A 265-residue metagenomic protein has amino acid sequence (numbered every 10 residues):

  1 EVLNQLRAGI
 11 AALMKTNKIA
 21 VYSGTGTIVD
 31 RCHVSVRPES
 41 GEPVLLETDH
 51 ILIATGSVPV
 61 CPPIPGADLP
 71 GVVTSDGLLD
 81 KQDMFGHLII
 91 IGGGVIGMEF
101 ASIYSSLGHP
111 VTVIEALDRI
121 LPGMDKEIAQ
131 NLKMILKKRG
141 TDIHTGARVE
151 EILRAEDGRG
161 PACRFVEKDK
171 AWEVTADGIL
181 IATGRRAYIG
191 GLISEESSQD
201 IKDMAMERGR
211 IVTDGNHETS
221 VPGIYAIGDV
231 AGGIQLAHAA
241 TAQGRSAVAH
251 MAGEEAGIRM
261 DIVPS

Functional and structural regions predicted by a protein language model:
E1-H50, I143, E150-P161: Feature captures the FAD/FMN-dependent oxidoreductase FAD-binding
V2-A11, L79-D80, F85-I89, V95-A171 (+2 more regions): Rossmann-like dinucleotide-binding cores of NAD(P)H-dependent redox enzymes
S23, R31, T48, L69 (+4 more regions): Phosphate-coordination loops involved in phosphoryl transfer and adenosine-cofactor binding
D30-C32, V36-P62, G71, S75 (+1 more regions): Glycine-rich active-site/cofactor-binding loop and its immediate structural neighborhood
P38, G56-S57, E167, L180 (+1 more regions): Short glycine-/small-residue-rich Rossmann-like dinucleotide-binding loops
G41-H50, D169-G178, S220: Core beta-strand elements of the Rossmann-like FAD/NAD(P) dinucleotide-binding domain in flavoenzyme oxidoreductases
I53, I91-G92: Conserved N-terminal Rossmann-fold NAD(P)-binding element of oxidoreductases
D68-M84, V174-G257: FAD-site-proximal beta/loop scaffold in flavoenzymes
